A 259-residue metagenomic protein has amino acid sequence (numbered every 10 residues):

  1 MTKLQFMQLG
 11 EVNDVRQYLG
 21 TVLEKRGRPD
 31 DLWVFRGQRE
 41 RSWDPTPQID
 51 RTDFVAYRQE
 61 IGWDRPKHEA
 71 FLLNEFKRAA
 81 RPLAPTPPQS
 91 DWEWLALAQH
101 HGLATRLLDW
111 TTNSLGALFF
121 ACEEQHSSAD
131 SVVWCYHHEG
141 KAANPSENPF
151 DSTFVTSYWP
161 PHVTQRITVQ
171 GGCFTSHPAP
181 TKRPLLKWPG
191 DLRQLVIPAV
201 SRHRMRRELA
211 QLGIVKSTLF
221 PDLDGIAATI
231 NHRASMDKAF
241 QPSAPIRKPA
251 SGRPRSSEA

Functional and structural regions predicted by a protein language model:
M1-A259: Catalytic-core elements of nucleic-acid end-processing and repair enzymes
